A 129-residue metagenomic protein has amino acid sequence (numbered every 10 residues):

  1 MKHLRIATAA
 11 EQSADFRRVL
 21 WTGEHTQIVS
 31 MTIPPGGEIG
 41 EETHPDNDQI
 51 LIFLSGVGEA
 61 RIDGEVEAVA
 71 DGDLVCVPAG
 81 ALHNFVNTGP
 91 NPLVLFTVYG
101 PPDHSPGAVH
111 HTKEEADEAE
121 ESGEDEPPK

Functional and structural regions predicted by a protein language model:
M1-V29, D71, A108-K129: A short, N-terminal "cap"/entry segment at the start of jelly-roll beta-barrel domains of the cupin/DSBH fold
A14, V29-H44: Conserved short histidine dyad/triad with adjacent acidic residue
E24-T26, P35, D46, E65 (+2 more regions): A generic "binding-loop/recognition-motif" signal
E38-G40, E59, V75, A79-F85: Histidine-centered metal-chelating micro-motifs
D48, I52-G58: Glycine- and acidic-residue-biased ligand/ion/polar-headgroup-sensing regions
E65-A79: Short acidic-glycine-tyrosine-enriched beta hairpin
A79-S105: Ligand-binding loop in jelly-roll beta-barrel domains
